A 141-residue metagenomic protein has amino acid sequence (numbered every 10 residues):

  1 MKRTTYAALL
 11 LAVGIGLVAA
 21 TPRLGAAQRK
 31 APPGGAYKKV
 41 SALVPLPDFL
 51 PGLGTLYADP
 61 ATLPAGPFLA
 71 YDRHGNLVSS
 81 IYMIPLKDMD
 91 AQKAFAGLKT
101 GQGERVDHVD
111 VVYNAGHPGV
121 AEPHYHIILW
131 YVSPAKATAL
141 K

Functional and structural regions predicted by a protein language model:
M1-T4: Positively charged n-region of N-terminal signal peptides that target proteins for export
Y6-A7, A27: General helical structural elements
A7-A8, Y131: Intrinsically disordered, low-complexity segments enriched in polar/charged small residues
A8-V18: Bacterial N-terminal signal peptides
P22-K141: Metal-centered catalytic cores of metalloenzymes
